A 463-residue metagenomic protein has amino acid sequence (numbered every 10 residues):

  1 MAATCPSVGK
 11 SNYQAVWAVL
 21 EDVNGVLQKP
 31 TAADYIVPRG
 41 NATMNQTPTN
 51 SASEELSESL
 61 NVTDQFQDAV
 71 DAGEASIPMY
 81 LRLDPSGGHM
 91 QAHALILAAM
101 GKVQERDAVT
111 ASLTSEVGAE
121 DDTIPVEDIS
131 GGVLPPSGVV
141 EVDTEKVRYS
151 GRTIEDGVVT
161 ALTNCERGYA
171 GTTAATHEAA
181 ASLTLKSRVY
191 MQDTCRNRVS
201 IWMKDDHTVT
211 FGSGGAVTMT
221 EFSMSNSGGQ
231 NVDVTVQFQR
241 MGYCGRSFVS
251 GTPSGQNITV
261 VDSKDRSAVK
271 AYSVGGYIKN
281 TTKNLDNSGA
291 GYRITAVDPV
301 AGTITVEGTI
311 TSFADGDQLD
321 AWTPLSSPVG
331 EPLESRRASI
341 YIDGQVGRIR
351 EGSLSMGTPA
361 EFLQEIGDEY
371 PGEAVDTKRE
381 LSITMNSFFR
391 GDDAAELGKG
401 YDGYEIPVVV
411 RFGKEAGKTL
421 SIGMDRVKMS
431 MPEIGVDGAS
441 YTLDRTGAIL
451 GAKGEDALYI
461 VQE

Functional and structural regions predicted by a protein language model:
A2-A119, T123-E463: Signature of extracytoplasmic/envelope-associated structural regions
